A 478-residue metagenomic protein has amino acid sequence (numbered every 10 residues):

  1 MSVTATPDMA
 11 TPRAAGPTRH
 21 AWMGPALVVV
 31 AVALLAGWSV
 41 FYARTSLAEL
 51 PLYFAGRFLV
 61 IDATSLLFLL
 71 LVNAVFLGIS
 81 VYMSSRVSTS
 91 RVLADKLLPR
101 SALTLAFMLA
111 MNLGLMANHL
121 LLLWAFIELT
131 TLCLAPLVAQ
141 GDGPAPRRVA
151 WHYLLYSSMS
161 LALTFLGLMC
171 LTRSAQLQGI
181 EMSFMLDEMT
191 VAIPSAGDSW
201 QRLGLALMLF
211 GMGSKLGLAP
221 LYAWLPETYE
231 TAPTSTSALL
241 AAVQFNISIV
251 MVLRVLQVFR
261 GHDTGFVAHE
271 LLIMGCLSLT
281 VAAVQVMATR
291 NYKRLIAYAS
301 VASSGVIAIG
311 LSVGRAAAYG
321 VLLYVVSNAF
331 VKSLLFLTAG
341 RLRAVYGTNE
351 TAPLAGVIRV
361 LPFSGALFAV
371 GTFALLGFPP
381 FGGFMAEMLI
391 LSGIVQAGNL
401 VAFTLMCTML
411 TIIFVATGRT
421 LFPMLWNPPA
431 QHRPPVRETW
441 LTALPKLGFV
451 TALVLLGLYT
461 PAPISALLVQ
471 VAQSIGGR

Functional and structural regions predicted by a protein language model:
S2-A102, V469, Q473-S474: Transmembrane helix-loop-helix hairpins at membrane boundaries of multipass inner-membrane proteins
G16-V30, R91-A106, L121, D142-L163 (+6 more regions): Membrane-interfacial loop-to-helix junctions in multi-pass inner-membrane proteins
Y42-R57, L163-Y222, I249-L256, R260-E270 (+5 more regions): Juxtamembrane/interfacial segments at transmembrane-helix boundaries in multi-pass membrane proteins
A63-N73, L120-T130, Q201-S214, D263-L277 (+1 more regions): Structural signature of hydrophobic alpha-helical transmembrane segments
S65-L122, P144, F210-S214, A241 (+1 more regions): Helix-loop-helix module between adjacent transmembrane segments
P99-A106, N112-W200, Q285-E350: Alpha-helical multi-pass transmembrane bundles of energy-transducing inner-membrane proteins
L137, Y229, L256, I307-A316 (+1 more regions): Interfacial segments of multi-pass membrane proteins
A219, K332-T338, V401-V436: Predominantly late transmembrane helices and immediately cytosolic-facing juxtamembrane segments
